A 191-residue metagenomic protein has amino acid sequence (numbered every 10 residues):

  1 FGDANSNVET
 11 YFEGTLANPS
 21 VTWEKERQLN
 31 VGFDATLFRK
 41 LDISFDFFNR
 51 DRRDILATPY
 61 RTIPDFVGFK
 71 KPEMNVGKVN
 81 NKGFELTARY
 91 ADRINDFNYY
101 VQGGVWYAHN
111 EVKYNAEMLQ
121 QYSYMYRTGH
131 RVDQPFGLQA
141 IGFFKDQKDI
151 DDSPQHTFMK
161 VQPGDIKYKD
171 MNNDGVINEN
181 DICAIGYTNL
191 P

Functional and structural regions predicted by a protein language model:
F1-P135: Extracellular/periplasmic, surface-exposed regions of secreted and cell-surface proteins
A17, G32, I185-G186, P191: Short, hydrophobic/aromatic alpha-helical segments in well-folded domains
R93-L190: Conserved small-residue
